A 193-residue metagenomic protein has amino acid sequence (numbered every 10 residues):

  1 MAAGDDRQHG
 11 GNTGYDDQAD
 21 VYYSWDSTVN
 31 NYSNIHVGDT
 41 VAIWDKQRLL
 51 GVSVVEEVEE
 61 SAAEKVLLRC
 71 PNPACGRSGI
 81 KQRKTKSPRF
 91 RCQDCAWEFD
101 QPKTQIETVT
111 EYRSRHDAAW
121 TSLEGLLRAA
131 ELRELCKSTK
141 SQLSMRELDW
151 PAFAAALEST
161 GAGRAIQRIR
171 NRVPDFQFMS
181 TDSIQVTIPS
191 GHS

Functional and structural regions predicted by a protein language model:
M1-I35, L68-Q101, E107-A119, G125-R128 (+2 more regions): Compositionally biased, charged N-terminal/linker segments
N30, A42-G51: Short, charged beta-turn/beta-strand-edge "cap" motif at the junction between a beta-strand and an adjacent loop
V37-V41: Loop/turn positions that initiate beta-strands
D45-Q47, A62, K84: A generic structural signal for short, solvent-exposed coil/turn residues that cap or connect secondary-structure
L49-E59: Short beta-strand-centered aromatic/proline hotspots
V52, E64, K103-I106: Generic domain-boundary/flexible-linker signal
E59-P71: Short, solvent-exposed secondary-structure boundary/capping segments
